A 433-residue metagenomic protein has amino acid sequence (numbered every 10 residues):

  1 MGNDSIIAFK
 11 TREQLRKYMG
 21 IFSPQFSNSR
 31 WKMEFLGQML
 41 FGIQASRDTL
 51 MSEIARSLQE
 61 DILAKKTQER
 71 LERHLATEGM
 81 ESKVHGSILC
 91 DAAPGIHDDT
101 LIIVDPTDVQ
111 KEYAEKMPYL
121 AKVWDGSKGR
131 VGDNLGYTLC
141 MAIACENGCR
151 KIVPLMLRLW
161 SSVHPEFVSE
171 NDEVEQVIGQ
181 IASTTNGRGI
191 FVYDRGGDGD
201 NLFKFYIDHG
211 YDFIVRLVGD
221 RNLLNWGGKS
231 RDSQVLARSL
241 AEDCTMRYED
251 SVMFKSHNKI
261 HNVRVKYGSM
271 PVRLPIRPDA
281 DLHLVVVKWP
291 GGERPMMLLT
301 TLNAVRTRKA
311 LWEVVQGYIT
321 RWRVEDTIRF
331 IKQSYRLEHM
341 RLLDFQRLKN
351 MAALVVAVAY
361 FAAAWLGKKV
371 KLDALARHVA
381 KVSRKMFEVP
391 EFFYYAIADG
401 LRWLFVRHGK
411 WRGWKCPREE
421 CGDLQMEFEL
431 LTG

Functional and structural regions predicted by a protein language model:
M1-F41, A45-D48, S87, T100 (+2 more regions): Single, function-defining residue in the core of a domain
G37, M51-S52, Q68: Short amphipathic alpha-helical segments
L40, Q68-C149, K266-R273: Active-site-proximal, Lys/Arg-enriched surface segment that forms a nucleic-acid-binding/basic interface patch
S46-R56: Short, charged amphipathic recognition helices of the HTH superfamily and cognate SANT/SANTA-like modules
E53, L63, K116-Y119: Noncatalytic, typically N-terminal accessory segments of nucleic acid-processing enzymes and closely related
S57, H74, Q333-S334: Short acidic/histidine-centered micro-motifs embedded in hydrophobic/aromatic stretches that mark compact functional
S57-R70: Short, basic interhelical loop/turn and adjoining N-cap of the next helix at nucleic-acid- or acidic-partner-contacting
